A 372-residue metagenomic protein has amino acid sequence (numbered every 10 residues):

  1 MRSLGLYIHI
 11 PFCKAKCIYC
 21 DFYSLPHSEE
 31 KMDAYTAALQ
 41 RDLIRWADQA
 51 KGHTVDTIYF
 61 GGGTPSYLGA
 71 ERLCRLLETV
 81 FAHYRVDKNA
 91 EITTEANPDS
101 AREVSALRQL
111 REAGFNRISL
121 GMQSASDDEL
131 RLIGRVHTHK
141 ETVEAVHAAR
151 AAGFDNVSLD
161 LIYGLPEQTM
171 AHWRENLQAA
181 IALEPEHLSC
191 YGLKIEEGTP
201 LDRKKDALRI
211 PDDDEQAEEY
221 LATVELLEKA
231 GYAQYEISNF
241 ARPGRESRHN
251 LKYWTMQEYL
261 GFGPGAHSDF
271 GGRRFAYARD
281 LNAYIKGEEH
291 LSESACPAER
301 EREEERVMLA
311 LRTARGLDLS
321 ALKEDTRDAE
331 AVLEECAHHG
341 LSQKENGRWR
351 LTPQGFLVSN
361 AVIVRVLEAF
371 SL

Functional and structural regions predicted by a protein language model:
M1-S3, S24-Q49, H53-D325: C-terminal scaffold of the Radical SAM
R2-I10: Immediate flanking context of iron-sulfur cluster ligation sites
P11-F22: Local cysteine-cluster metal-coordination motifs and their immediate loop/turn environment, predominantly Fe-S cluster
K323-H338: Short amphipathic alpha-helical interaction segments
A337-G347: A short, conserved structural fragment
R348-T352: Minor-groove-contacting beta-hairpin "wing" of winged helix-turn-helix DNA-binding domains
Q354-L372: Short, amphipathic alpha-helical interaction segments positioned at domain boundaries
